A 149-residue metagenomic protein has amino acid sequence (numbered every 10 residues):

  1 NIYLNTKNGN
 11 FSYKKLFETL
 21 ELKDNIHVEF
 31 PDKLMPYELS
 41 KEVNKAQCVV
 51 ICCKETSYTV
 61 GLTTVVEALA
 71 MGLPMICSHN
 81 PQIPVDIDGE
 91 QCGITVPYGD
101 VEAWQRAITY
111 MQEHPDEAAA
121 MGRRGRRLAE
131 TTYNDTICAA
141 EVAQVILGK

Functional and structural regions predicted by a protein language model:
N1-T6: Short beta-strand segments
Y13-Y37, K45: Nucleotide-activated donor-binding/catalytic signature segment of Leloir-type glycosyltransferases, i.e., the conserved
M35-Q47, A70, D88: Short acidic alpha-helix that forms the nucleotide-activated donor recognition element in Leloir-type transferases
K41, T59-E67, M75, Q82: A short, glycine- and acidic-residue-rich donor-binding loop in the catalytic cores of nucleotide-sugar-dependent
V43-Y58, L73: Acidic donor-binding loop of glycosyltransferase active sites
T59, N80-E90, I94-T95: Short acidic/histidine- and often glycine-rich active-site loop of Leloir-type glycosyltransferases that engages
G89-E90, I94-V101, Y110-P115: Conserved acidic donor-binding segment of nucleotide-sugar-dependent glycosyltransferases
A103-R106, Y110, E117-T131, E141-Q144: A short, well-ordered alpha-helix in the C-terminal region of glycosyltransferases
